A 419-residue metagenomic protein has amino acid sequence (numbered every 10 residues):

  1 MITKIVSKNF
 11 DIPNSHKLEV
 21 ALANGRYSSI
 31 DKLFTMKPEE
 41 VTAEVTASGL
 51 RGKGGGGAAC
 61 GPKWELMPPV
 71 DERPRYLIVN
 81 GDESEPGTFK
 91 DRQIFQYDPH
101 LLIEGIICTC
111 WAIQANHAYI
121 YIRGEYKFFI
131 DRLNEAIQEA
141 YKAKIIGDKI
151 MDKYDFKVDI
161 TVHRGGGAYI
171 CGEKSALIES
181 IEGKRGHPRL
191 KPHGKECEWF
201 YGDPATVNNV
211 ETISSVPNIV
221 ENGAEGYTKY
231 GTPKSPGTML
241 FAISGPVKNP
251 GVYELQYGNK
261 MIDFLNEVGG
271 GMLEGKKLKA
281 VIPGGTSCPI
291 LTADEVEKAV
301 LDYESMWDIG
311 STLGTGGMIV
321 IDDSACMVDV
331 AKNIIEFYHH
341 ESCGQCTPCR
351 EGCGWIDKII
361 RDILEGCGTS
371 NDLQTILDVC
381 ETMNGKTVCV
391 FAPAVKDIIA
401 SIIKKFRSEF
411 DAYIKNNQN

Functional and structural regions predicted by a protein language model:
M1-E44: Cofactor-/ligand-binding subdomain signature composed of acidic, glycine-rich, tryptophan-containing flexible loops
A21-Y27, V79-D91, K195-Y201, A242-V247: Gly-rich Lys/Arg/Thr-decorated short loops/hinges at beta-loop-alpha junctions or inter-strand turns that position
S28-E44, R73-R75, G81, K90-F95 (+5 more regions): Ferredoxin-type iron-sulfur electron-transfer modules in oxidoreductases and energy-metabolism complexes
A47-M67, G167-E179, G183, H339-E351 (+2 more regions): Conserved phosphate/anionic-ligand binding catalytic regions in large, soluble enzymes, centered on
G56-A58, P62-W64, T88-D91, I130-E135 (+9 more regions): Short acidic, glycine/serine/threonine-rich loops at helix termini
D98-A112: Histidine-anchored nucleotide/phosphate-binding helix
G105-T109, Y257-G275: Short amphipathic, charge-patterned alpha-helical segments
I130-Y257, G269: Hydrophobic alpha-helical positions that pack around
